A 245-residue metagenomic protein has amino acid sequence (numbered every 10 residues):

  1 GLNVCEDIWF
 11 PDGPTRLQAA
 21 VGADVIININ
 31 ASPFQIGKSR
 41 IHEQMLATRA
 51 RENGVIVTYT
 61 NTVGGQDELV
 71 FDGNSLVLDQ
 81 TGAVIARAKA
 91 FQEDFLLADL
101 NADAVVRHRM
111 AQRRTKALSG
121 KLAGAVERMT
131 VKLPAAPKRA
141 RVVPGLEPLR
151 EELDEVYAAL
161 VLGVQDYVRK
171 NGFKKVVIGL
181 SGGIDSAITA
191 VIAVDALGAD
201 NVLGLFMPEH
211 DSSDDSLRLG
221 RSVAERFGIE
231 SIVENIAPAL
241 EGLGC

Functional and structural regions predicted by a protein language model:
G1-D7, I27, L160: Active-site-proximal beta-strand elements of phosphoester/diester hydrolases
L2, Y59, V77, I178 (+1 more regions): Structural beta-sheet core signal
C5, N30-S32, M207: Short strand-loop junctions, especially beta-strand C-caps/beta-turns that link beta-sheets to coils or alpha-helices
D7, V131-A136, P144-C245: ATP-dependent adenylation/nucleotidyltransferase module used to activate substrates
W9-L96: CN hydrolase (nitrilase-like) catalytic-core segments centered on the catalytic cysteine and neighboring Lys/Glu
G13-P14, G37-R40, E68-G73, R109-A111 (+4 more regions): Short acidic, glycine/serine/threonine-rich loops at helix termini
P33, G64, F91-Q92, A102 (+2 more regions): Residue-level detector of flexible, active-site-proximal loop/helix-junction positions within diverse enzyme catalytic
G65-K175, I192, A196, N201: Active-site-adjacent "lid"/gating segments
